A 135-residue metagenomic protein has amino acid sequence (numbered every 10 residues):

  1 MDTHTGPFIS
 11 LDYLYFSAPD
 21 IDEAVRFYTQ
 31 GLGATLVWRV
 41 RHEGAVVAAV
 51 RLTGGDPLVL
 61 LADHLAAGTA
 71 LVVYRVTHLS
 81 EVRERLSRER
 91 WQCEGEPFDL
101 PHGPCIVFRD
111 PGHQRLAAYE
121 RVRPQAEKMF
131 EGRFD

Functional and structural regions predicted by a protein language model:
M1-V25, A70-V72, V122-D135: N-terminal beta-strand motif that seeds the catalytic metal site of vicinal oxygen chelate
T5-L11, Y15-D56: Core segments of cupin and vicinal oxygen chelate
D20-I21, V72-R115, R123: Vicinal oxygen chelate
H42-V46, A66-G68, L100-P104: Short acidic/glycine-enriched loop/turn segments that link adjacent beta-strands
V50-G55, F108-P111, R121: Active-site beta-strand termini and strand-to-loop segments that position acidic
G55-V59, H113-L116: Short, charged/polar, Gly/Pro-enriched secondary-structure boundary elements
A62-D63, E120-P124: Acetyl-CoA-dependent GNAT
